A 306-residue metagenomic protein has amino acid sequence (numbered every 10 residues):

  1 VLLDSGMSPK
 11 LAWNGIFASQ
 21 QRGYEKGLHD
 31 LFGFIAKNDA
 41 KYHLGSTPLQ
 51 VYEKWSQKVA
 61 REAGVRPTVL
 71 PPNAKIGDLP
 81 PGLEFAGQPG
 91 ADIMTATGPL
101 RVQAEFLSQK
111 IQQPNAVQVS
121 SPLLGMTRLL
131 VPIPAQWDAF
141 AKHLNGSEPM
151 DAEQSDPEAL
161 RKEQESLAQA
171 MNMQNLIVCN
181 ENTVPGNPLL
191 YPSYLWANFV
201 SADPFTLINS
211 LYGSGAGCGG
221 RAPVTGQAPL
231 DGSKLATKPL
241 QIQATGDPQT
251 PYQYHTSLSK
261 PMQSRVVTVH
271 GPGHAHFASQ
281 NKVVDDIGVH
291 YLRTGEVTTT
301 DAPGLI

Functional and structural regions predicted by a protein language model:
L2-V51: A catalytic-pocket lid/entrance helix-loop region that shapes and gates access to the active site across common
M7, I133, T245, P272: Residue-level signal for short, function-critical loop segments
W55-S233: Alpha/beta-hydrolase fold active-site neighborhood
A135, T294-I306: Alpha/beta-hydrolase-fold serine-hydrolase catalytic core, especially in secreted/extracellular enzymes
K234-L235, L240-Q243: Short beta-strand/loop motif that positions the catalytic acidic residue of the alpha/beta-hydrolase fold
P248-Q253: Conserved alpha/beta-hydrolase "acid-adjacent" motif
H255-H274: C-terminal soluble interaction/assembly domains
P272-D285: Catalytic histidine-centered segment of alpha/beta-hydrolase-like enzymes
